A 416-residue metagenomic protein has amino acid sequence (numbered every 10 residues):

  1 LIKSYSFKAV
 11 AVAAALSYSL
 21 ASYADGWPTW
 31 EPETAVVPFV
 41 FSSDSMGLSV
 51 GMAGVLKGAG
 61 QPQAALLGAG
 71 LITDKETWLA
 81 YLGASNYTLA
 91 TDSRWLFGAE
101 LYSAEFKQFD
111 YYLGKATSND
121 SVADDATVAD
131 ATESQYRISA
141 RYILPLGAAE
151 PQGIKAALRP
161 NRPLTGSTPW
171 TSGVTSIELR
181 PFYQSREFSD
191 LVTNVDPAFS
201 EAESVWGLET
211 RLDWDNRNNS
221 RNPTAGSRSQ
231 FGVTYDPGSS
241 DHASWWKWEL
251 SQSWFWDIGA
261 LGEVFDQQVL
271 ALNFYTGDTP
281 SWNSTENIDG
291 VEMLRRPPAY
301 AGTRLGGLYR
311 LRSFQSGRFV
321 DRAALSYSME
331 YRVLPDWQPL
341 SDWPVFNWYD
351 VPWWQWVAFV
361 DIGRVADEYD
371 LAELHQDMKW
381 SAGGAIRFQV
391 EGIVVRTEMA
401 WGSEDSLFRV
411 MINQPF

Functional and structural regions predicted by a protein language model:
L1-V10: Bacterial N-terminal signal peptides that target proteins for export
S19-A21: N-terminal signal peptide c-region/cleavage motif recognized by signal peptidases
Y23-E100, K107-D110, V174-T224, L308 (+4 more regions): Outer-membrane beta-barrel initiation region
E33-S42, M52-G54, Q63-I72, S227-P237 (+3 more regions): Transmembrane beta-strand segments that form the barrel wall of outer-membrane beta-barrel proteins
V37, A65-L67, L96-E100, S176-R180 (+8 more regions): Residue-level detector of the transmembrane beta-barrel scaffold of outer-membrane proteins
F41, Y102, F106-A271, A366: Transmembrane beta-strand segments of outer-membrane beta-barrel domains in Gram-negative and organellar OMPs
A140, G384-V390, D405-F416: Outer-membrane beta-barrel "beta-signal"
L208-F346: C-terminal outer-membrane beta-barrel translocator/porin domains of Gram-negative envelope proteins and their
